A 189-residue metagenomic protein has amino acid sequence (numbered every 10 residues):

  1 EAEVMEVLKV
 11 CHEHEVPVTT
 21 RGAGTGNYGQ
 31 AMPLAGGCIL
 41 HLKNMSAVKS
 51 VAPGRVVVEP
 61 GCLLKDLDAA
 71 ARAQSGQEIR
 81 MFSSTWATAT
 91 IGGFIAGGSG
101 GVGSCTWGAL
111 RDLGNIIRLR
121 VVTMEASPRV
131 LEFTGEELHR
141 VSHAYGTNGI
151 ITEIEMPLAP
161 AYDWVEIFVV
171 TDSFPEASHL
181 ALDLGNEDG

Functional and structural regions predicted by a protein language model:
E1, V56-V57, V165-V170: Short cationic amphipathic helices and targeting signals
E1-S46, V58, D68-A73, Q77-M81: Glycine-rich N-terminal segment of FAD-binding domains in flavoprotein oxidoreductases, spanning the beta-loop-helix
P17, R21, L184-G189: Flexible, glycine/charged-enriched surface loops at secondary-structure junctions
A47-K49, K65, A69-D188: FAD-binding subdomain of flavoenzyme oxidoreductases
G61: Extended, alpha-helix-rich binding/interface surfaces that flank or overlap catalytic cores and mediate recognition
